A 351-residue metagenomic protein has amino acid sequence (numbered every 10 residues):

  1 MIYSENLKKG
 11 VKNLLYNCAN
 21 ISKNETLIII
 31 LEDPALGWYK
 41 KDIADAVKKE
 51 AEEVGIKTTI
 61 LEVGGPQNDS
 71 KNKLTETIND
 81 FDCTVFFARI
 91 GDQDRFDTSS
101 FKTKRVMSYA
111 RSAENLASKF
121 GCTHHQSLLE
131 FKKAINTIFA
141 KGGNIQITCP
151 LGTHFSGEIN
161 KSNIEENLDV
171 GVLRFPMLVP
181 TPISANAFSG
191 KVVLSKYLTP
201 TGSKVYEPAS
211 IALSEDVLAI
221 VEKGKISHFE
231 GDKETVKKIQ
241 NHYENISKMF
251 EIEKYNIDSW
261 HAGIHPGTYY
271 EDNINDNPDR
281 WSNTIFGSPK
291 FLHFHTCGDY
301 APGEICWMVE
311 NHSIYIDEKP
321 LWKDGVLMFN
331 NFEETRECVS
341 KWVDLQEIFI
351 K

Functional and structural regions predicted by a protein language model:
M1-D216, E222, K319-D324, M328-K351: Active-site bordering "gate/hinge" segments that shape substrate access to catalytic or cofactor-binding pockets
L31, L194-K196, V221-K223, E230-K233 (+2 more regions): Active-site proximal loops enriched in glycine and acidic residues that flank catalytic Cys/His/Asp and coordinate
F139-A140, S210-L213, E253, G287 (+1 more regions): Short solvent-exposed loop/turn micro-motifs enriched in small/polar/acidic residues
I145, G190-V192, D258-W260, L292-F294 (+1 more regions): A broad, low-specificity signal marking well-ordered, structured residues that form hydrophobic/aromatic
K204-V205, G231-D232, E271-I274, I305-W307 (+1 more regions): Short conserved micro-motifs at the rims of enzyme active sites and ligand-binding pockets
A212, H228-E230, E234-H295, Q346-F349: Dual-mode signal for accessory low-complexity, basic/Gly-rich regions
E215-E230, I314: Active-site and channel-lining beta-strand-loop segments that bind or position nucleotide-derived/phosphorylated
D279-E347: Internal helix-turn-beta structural module
